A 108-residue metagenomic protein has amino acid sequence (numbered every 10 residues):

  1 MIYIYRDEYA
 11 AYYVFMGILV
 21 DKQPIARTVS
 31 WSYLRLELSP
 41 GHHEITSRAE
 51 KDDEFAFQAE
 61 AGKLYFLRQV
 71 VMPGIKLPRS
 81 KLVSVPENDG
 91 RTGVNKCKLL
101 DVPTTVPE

Functional and structural regions predicted by a protein language model:
M1-E108: Short loop/turn and low-complexity linker motifs enriched in small/turn-promoting residues
